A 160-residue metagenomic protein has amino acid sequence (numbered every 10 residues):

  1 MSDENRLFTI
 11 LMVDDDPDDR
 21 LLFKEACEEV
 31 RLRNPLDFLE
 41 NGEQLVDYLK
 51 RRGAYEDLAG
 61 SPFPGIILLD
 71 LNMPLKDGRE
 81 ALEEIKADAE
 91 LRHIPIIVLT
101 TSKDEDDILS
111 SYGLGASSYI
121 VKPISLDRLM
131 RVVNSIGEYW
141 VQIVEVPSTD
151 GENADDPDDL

Functional and structural regions predicted by a protein language model:
M1-L11, P17-D37, E43-V46, K50 (+2 more regions): Non-catalytic signal-transmission and effector/linker regions of two-component phosphorelay proteins
F38, L75-K76: Residue-level signal for the "D+5" position in two-component response regulator receiver
L71-M73: Receiver (REC) domain active-site loop signature in two-component systems and cognate sites in sensor histidine kinases
T101-K103: Short, conserved "switch-loop" micro-motifs in signal-transduction and mechanochemical regulators
S117: Short, glycine/charged-rich "phosphate-handling" switch motifs in NTP-dependent and phosphotransfer domains
K122: A Lys-centered signature of the CheY-like receiver
